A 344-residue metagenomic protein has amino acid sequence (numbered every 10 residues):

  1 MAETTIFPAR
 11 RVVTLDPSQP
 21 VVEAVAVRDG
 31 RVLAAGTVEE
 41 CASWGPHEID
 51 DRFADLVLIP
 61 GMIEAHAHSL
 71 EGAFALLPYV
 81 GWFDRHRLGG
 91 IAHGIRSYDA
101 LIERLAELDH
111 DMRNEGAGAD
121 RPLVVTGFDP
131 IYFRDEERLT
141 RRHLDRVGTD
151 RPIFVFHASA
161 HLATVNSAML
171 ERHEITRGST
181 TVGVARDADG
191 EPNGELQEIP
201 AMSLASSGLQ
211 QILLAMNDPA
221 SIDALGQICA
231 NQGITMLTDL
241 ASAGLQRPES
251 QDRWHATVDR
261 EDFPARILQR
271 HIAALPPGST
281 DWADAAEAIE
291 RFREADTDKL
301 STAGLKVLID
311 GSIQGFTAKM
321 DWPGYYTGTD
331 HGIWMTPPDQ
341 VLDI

Functional and structural regions predicted by a protein language model:
T4-P8, V13-R28, V32-E287, V307-I344: Divalent metal-binding segments
R293-D296: Accessory "access/gating" subregions that flank catalytic or transport cores
T302: Active-site region of glycoside hydrolase catalytic domains
